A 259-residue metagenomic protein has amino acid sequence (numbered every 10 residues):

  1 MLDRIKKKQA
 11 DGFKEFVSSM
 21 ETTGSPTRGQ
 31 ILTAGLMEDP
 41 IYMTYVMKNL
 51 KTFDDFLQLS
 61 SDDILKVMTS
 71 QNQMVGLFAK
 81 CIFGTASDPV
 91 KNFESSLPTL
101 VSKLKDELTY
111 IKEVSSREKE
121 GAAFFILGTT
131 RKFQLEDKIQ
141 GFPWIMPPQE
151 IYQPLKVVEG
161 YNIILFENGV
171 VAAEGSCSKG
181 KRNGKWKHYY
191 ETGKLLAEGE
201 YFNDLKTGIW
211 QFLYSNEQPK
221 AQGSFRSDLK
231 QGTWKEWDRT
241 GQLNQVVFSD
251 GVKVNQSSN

Functional and structural regions predicted by a protein language model:
M1-L155: General marker for long, soluble alpha-helical cores
Q149-N259: Glycine/tyrosine- and acidic-biased, solvent-exposed loop/turn segments at the edges of beta-strands
